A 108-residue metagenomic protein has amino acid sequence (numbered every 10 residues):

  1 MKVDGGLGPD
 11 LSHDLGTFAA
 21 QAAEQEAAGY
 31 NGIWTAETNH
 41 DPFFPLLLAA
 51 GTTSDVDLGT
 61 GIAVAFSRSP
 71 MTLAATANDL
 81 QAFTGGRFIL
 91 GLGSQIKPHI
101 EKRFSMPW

Functional and structural regions predicted by a protein language model:
M1-T60, F66: N-terminal beta1-alpha1-beta2 module of alpha/beta enzyme domains
K2-S12, G16, P70-W108: Flexible, glycine-rich active-site loops centered on histidine and acidic residues that chelate a metal or position
T60-G61, G91: A conserved short beta-strand
